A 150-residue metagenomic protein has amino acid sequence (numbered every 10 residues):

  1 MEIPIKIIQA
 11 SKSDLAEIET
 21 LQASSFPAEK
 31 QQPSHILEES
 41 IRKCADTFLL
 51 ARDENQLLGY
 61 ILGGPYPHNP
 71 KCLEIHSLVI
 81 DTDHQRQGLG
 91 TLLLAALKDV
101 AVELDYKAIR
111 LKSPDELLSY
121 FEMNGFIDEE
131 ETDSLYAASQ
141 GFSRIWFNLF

Functional and structural regions predicted by a protein language model:
P4-I18: A short beta-loop-alpha structural element at the N-terminal edge of CoA-dependent acyl/N-acetyltransferase catalytic
K12-S13, T20-H76, D81, L94: Acetyl-CoA-dependent GNAT
I80, R86-D99: Conserved acetyl-CoA-binding loop-helix of GNAT-fold acetyltransferases
L93, L117-Y120: Conserved short alpha-helix immediately C-terminal to the canonical SAM/SAH-binding motif I of Rossmann-like
A101-S113: Conserved GNAT acetyl-CoA-binding A-motif
K112, I127-I145: Conserved catalytic-core motifs of GNAT/GCN5-like acyltransferases
F121-E122, F126: Conserved active-site tyrosine of GNAT-family acetyltransferases
